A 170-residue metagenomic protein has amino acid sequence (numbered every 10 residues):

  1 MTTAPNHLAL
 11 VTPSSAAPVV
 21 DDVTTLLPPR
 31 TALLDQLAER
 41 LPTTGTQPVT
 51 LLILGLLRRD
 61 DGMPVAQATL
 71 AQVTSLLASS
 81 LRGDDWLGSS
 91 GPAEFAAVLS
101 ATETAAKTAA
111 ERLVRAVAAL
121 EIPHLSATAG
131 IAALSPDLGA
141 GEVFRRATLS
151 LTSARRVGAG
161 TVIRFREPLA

Functional and structural regions predicted by a protein language model:
M1-T12: N-terminal acidic, proline/glycine-rich, low-complexity intrinsically disordered segments
T3-P5, S153-A170: Flexible, glycine/charge-rich interdomain/linker segments that couple and regulate nucleotide signaling catalytic cores
P5-N6, A16-D21, L26-A38, G45-T50 (+5 more regions): Conserved long alpha-helical elements within nucleotide-processing catalytic cores of c-di-GMP signaling and class III
L41, S79-D84, V114-H124, S153: Short catalytic/binding micro-motifs of nucleotide second-messenger systems
Q47-L51, D84-D85, H124, G160: Structural motif
S89, A93-A97, P123-T148, R164-F165: A short glycine-enriched loop-to-beta-strand structural element that forms part of the catalytic core of nucleotide
S100-A105, D137: Helix N-cap motif at beta-to-alpha junctions
K107-R115: Helical (often loop-to-helix) elements that flank the catalytic cores of nucleotide-handling enzymes
